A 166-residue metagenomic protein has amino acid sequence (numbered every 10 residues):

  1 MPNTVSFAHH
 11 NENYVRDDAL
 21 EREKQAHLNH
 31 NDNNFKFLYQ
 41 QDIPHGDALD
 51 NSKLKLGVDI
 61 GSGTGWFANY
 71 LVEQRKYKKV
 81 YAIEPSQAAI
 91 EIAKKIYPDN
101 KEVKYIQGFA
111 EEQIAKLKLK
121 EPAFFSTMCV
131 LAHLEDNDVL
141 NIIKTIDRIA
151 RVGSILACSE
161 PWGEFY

Functional and structural regions predicted by a protein language model:
M1-L54, I60-L117, L134-N141, T145 (+1 more regions): Class I (Rossmann-like) S-adenosyl-L-methionine-dependent methyltransferase catalytic domain, capturing the SAM-binding
K55, P122-A123: Conserved acidic residues
S126: A conserved beta-strand element that flanks and buttresses the S-adenosyl-L-methionine
C129-H133: Short catalytic micro-motifs in class I SAM-dependent methyltransferases
A150-I155: Short glycine-dipeptide loop
